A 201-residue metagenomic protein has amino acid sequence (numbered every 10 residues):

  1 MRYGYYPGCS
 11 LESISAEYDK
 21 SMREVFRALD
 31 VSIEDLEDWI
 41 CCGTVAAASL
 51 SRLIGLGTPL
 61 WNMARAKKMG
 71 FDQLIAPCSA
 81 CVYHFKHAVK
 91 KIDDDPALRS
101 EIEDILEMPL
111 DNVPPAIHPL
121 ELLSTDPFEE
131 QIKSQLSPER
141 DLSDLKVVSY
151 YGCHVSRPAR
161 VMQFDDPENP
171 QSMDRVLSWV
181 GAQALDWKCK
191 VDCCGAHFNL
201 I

Functional and structural regions predicted by a protein language model:
M1-I201: Iron-sulfur cluster-binding electron-transfer modules in prokaryotic oxidoreductases
